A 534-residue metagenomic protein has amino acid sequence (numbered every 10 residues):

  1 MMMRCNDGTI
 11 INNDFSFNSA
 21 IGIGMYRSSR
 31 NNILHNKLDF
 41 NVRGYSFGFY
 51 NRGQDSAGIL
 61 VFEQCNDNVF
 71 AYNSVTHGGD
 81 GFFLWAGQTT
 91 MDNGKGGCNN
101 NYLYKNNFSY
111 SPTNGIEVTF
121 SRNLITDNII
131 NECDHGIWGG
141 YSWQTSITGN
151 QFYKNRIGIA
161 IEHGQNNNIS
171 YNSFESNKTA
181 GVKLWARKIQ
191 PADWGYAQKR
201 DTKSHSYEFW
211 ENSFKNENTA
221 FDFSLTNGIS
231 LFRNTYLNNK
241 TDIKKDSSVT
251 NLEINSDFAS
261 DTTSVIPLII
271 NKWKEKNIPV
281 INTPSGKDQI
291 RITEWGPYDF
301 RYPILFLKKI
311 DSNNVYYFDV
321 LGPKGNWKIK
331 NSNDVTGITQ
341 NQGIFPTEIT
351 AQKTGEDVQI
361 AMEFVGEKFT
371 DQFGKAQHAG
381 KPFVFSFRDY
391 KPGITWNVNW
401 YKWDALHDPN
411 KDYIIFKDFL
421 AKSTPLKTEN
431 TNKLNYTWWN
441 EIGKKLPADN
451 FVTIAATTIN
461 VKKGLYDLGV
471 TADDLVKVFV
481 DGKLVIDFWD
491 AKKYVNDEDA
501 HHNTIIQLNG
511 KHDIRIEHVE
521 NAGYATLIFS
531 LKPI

Functional and structural regions predicted by a protein language model:
M1-M2, F17-M25, F47-F62, H77-G94 (+6 more regions): Extracellular beta-strand/beta-solenoid scaffold signature
M3, N18, Y26, S111 (+7 more regions): A short, compositionally biased micro-patch
C5-N6, S28-S29, C65, C98 (+8 more regions): Small-residue (G/S/T/A) turn/hinge positions that recur once per unit in extracellular repeat modules
G8, N13, N18, N31 (+22 more regions): Consensus "Asn ladder" position of solenoid repeat domains
K188-Y207, S213, N227, F232-T241 (+1 more regions): Leucine-rich repeat domain C-terminal region
L268-I394, N399-K402, D412: Long, low-hydrophobicity ectodomains and other hydrophilic envelope-associated domains
Q377-D467, T471-I534: Extracellular/secretory pathway-exposed regions associated with glycan biology
